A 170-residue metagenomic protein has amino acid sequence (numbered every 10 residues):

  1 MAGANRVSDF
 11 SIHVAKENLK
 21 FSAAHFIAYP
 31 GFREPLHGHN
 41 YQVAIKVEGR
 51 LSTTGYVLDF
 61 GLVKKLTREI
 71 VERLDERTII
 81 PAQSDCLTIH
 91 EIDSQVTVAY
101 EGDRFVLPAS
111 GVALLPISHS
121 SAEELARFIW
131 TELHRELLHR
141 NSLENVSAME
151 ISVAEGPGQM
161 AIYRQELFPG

Functional and structural regions predicted by a protein language model:
A2-G170: Charge-rich, low-complexity N-terminal segments
